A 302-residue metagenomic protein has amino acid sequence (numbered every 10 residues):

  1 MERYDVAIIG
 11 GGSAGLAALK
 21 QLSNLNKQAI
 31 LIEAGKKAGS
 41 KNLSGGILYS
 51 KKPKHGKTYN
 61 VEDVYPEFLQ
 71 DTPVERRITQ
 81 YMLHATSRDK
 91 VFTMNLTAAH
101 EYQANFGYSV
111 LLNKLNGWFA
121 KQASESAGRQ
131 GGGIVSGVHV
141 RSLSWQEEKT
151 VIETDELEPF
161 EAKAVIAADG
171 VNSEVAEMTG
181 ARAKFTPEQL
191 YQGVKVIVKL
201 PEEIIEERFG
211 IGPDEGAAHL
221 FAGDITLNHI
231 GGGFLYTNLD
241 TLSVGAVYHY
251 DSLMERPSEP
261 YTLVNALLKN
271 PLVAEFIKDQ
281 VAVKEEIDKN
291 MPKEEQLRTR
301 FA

Functional and structural regions predicted by a protein language model:
R3-I30: N-terminal Rossmann-like FAD-binding beta1-loop-alpha1 element of flavoenzymes
A14, K37, N172: Conserved Rossmann-like nucleotide-cofactor binding loop
A17, K114-W118, G170: Short amphipathic alpha-helical face segments that pack within enzyme cores and frequently flank/anchor catalytic
G35-R88: N-terminal FAD cofactor-binding segment of flavoenzymes
M94-A98, Q192-V194: Low-complexity, highly charged intrinsically disordered N-terminal segments that act as targeting/localization
E101-K121, M254-S258: Short beta-strand to alpha-helix junction loop
Q122-E275: Predominantly flavin-linked oxidoreductase catalytic cores and closely associated redox partners
K289-A302: FAD-binding beta-loop-beta segment adjacent to the flavin cofactor pocket
